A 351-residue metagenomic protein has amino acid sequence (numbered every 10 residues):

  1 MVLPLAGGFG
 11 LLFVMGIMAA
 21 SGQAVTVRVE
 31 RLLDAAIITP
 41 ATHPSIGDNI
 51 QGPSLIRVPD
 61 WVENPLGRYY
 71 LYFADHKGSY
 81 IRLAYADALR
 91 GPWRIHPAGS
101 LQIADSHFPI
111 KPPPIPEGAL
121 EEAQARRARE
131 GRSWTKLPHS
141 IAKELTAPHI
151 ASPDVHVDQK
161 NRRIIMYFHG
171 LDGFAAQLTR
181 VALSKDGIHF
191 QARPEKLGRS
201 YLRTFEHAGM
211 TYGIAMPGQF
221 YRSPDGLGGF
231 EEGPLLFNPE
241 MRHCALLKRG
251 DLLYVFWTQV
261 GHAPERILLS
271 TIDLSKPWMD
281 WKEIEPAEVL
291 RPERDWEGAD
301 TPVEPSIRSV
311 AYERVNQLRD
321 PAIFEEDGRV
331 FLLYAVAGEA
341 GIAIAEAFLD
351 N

Functional and structural regions predicted by a protein language model:
P4-I17: Bacterial N-terminal signal peptides
Q23-N316, E325-N351: Beta-rich carbohydrate-recognition and catalytic domains
